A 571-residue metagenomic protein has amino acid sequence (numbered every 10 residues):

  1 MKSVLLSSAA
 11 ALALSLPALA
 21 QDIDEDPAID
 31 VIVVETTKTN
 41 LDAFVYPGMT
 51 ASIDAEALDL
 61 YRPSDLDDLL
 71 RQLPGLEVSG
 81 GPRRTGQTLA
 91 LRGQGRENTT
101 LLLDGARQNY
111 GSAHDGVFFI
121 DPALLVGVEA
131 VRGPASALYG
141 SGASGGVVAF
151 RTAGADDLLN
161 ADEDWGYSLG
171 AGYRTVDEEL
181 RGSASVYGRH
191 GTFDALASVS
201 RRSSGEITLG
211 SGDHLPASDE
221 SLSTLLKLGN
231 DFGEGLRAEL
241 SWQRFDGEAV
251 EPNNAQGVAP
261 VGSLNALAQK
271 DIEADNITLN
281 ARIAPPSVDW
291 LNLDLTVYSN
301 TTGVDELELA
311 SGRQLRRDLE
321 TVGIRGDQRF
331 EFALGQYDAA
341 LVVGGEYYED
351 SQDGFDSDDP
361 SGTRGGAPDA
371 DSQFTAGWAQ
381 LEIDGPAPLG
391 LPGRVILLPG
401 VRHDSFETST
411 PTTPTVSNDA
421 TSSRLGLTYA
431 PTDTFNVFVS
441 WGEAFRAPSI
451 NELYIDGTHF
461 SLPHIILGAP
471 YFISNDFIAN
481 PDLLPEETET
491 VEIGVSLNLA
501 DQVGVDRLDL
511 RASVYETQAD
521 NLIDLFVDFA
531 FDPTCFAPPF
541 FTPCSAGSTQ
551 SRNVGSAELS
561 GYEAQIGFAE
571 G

Functional and structural regions predicted by a protein language model:
L14, D26-N160, E178, I493: Acidic, small-polar-rich N-terminal luminal/periplasmic segments of exported/outer-membrane proteins
Y110, L124-G127, R132, A137-G210 (+2 more regions): Outer-membrane beta-barrel translocator/receptor signature
Y139, A155-W165, T192, E234-G235 (+6 more regions): Short loop/turn motifs that connect adjacent beta-strands in outer-membrane beta-barrel proteins
A171, A197, N292-E308, F438 (+2 more regions): Membrane-embedded beta-barrel scaffold of Gram-negative outer-membrane proteins
Y173-S203, D213-P252, Q269-A284, G335 (+3 more regions): Transmembrane beta-barrel wall of Gram-negative outer-membrane proteins
T192-G210, S221, D294-L307, A340-Y348 (+4 more regions): Surface-exposed extracellular loop regions of Gram-negative outer-membrane beta-barrel proteins
G210-A217, G235-W290, N300-L319, G362-D371: Flexible loop and strand-edge segments within Gram-negative outer membrane beta-barrel domains
G365-T517: Structural signature of Gram-negative outer-membrane beta-barrels, strongest in the C-terminal barrel of TonB-dependent
